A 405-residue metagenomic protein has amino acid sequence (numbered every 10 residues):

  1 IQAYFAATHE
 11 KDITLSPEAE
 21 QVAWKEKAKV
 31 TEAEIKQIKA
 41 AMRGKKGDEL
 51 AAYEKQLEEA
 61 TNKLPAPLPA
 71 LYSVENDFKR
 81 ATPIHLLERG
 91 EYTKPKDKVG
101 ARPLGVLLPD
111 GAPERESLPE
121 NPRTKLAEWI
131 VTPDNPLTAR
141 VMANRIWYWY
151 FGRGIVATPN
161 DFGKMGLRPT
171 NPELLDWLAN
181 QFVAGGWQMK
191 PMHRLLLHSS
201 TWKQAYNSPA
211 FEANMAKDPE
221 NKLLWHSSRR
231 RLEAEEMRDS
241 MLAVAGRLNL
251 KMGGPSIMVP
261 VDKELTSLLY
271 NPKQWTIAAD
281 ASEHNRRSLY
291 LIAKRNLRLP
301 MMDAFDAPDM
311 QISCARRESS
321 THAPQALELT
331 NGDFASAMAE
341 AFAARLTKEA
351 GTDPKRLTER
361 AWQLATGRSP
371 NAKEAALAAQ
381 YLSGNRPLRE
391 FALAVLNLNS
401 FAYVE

Functional and structural regions predicted by a protein language model:
I1-K36, M302, C314: Sequence context surrounding c-type heme c attachment/ligation sites in exported
A6, E91, K294: Residues that form or immediately flank small-molecule/cofactor binding pockets and catalytic motifs
A28-E283, M302, P308-S320, T330-R389 (+2 more regions): Primarily short, surface-exposed interaction patches in extracytoplasmic proteins
L289-Y290, A307-P308: C-terminal, charged and often intrinsically disordered regions of DNA end-processing helicases and nucleases
I292-R298: Hydrophobic/basic alpha-helical segments
